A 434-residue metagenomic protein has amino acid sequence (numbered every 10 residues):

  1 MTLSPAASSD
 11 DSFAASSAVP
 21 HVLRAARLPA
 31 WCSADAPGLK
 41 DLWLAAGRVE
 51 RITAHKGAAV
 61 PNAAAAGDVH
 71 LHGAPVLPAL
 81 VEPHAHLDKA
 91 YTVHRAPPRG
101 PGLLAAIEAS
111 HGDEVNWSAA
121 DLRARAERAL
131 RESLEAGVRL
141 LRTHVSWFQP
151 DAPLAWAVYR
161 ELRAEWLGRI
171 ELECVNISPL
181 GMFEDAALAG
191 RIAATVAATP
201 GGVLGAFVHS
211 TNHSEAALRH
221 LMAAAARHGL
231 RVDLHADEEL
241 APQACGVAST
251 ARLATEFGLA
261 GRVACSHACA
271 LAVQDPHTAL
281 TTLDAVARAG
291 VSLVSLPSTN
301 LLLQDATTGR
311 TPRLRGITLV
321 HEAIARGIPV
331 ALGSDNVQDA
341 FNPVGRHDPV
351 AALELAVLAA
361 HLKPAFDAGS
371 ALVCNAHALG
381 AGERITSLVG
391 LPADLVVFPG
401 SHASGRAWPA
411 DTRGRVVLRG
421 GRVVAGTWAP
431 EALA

Functional and structural regions predicted by a protein language model:
M1-A63, H402-A403: N-terminal metal-binding scaffold of metallo-dependent hydrolase/deaminase domains
P5, A14-A25, A59-G102: Replace "His-x-His-based motif
V76, V93-H144, P150-E165, R191-A197: Alpha-helical scaffold segments that flank or form the walls of functional sites
P78-A90, V145, R231-L240: Histidine-centered catalytic micro-motifs
A90-L122, A197-P200, H228, G246-H267 (+3 more regions): Active-site gating loops and adjacent loop-to-helix segments of metal-dependent hydrolytic enzymes
L154-G168, E184-S292, G309-L332, I385: Histidine/acidic residue-rich metal-binding segments in metalloenzymes
R252-V263, L303, L314-G400: His/Asp/Glu-enriched, well-ordered alpha-helical/loop segment that forms or immediately abuts the divalent-metal
A368, L372, L388-A434: C-terminal cap of metal-dependent C-N hydrolases
